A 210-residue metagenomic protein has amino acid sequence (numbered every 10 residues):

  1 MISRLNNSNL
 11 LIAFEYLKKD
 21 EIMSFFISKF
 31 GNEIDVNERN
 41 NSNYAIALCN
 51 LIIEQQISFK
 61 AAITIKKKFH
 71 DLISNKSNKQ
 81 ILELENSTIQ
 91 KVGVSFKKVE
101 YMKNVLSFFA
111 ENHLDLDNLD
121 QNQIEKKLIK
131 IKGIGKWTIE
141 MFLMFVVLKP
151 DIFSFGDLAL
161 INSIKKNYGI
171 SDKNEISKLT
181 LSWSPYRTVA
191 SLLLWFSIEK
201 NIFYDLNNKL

Functional and structural regions predicted by a protein language model:
M1-V36, V99, K103, N118-Q123 (+1 more regions): C-terminal accessory module of base-excision DNA glycosylases/AP lyases that mediates lesion recognition and DNA
I22-F26, F30, S58, A62-K132 (+1 more regions): Alpha-helical ds-nucleic-acid-binding substructure associated with the helix-hairpin-helix region of base-excision DNA
E33-D35, L51, H70-D71, F109-E111 (+1 more regions): A short, structure-level motif marking secondary-structure boundaries and short turns
I34, I46, V92, L114 (+1 more regions): Flexible, active-site-adjacent loop/turn segments at secondary-structure boundaries
N40-Q56: Alpha-helical scaffold segments that form or flank carboxylate-/histidine-based iron centers
Y44-C49, A61-I65, K98-Y101, T138 (+1 more regions): Residue-level detector of well-ordered alpha-helical segments, enriched for hydrophobic/aromatic packing positions
C49-N50, E54, N86-Q90, E125 (+5 more regions): Amphipathic alpha-helical segments within well-ordered protein domains
